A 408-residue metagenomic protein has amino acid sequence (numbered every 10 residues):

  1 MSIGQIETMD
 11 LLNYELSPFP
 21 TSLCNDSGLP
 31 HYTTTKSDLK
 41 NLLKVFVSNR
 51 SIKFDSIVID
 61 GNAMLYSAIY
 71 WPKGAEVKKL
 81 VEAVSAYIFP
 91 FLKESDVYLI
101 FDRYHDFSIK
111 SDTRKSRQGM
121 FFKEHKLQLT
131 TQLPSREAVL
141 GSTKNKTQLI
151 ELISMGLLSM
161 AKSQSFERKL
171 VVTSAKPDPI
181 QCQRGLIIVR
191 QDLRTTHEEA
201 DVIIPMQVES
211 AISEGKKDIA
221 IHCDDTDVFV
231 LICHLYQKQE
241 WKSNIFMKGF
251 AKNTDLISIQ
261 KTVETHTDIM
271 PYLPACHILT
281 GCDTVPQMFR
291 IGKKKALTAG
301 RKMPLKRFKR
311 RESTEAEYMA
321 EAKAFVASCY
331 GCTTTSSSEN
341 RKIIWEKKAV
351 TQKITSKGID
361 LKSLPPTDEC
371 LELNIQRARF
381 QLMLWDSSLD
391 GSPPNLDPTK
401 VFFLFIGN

Functional and structural regions predicted by a protein language model:
M1-N408: Noncatalytic, typically N-terminal accessory segments of nucleic acid-processing enzymes and closely related
